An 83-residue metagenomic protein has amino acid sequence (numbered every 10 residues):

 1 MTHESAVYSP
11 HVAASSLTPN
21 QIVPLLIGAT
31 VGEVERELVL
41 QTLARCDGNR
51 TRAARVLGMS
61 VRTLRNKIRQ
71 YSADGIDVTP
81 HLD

Functional and structural regions predicted by a protein language model:
T2, V7, H11-D83: Bacterial C-terminal helix-turn-helix
